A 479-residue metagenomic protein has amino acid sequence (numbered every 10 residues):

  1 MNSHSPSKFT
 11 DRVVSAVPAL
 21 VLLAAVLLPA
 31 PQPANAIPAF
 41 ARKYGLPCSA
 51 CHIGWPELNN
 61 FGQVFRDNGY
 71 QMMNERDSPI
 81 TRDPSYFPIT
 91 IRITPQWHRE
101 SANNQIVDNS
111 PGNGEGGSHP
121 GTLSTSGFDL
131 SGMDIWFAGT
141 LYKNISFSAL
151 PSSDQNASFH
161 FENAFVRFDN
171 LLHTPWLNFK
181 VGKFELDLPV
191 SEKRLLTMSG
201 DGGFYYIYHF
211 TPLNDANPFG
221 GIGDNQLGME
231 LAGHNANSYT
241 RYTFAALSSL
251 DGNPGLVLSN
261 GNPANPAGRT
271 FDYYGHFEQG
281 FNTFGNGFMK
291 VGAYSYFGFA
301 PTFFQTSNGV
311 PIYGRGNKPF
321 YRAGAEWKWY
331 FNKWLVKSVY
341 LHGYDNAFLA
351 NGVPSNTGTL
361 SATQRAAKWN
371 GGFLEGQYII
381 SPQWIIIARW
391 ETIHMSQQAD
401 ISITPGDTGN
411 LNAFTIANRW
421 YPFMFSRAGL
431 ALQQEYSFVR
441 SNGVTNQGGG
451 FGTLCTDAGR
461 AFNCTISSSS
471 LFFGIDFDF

Functional and structural regions predicted by a protein language model:
N2-L20: Bacterial N-terminal signal peptides that target proteins for export
L23-P33: C-terminal segment of classical bacterial N-terminal signal peptides
I37-P47: Sequence/structural segment immediately N-terminal to covalent heme-attachment motifs in c-type and related
G45-W55: The canonical Cys-X-X-Cys-His
N59, I89-S110, P120-G252, R269-Y274 (+4 more regions): Outer membrane beta-barrel
F61-E75: Short cysteine/histidine-rich metal-coordination sites, predominantly Zn2+-binding motifs
N74-T94: Short Fe-S-cluster ligation motifs
F165-F168, L172, G285-F479: Outer-membrane beta-barrel pore domains
